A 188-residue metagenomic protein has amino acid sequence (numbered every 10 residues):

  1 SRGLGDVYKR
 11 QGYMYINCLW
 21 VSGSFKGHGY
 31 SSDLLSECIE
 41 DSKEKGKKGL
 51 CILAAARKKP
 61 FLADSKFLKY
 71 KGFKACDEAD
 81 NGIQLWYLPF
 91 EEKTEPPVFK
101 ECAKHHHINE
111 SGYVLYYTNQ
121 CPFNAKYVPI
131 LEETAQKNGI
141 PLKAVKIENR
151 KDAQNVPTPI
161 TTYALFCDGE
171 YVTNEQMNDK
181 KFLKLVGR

Functional and structural regions predicted by a protein language model:
G3-Y8: Short, small-residue-biased leader/transition segments that mark boundaries at the very start of proteins
K9-G23, V114: Conserved acetyl-CoA binding element of GNAT-fold acetyltransferases
V21, G27-S42: Conserved acetyl-CoA-binding loop-helix of GNAT-fold acetyltransferases
S42-P60: Conserved GNAT acetyl-CoA-binding A-motif
L53-A54, K69-W86, V172: Conserved catalytic-core motifs of GNAT/GCN5-like acyltransferases
D80-H105: C-terminal "cap" of GNAT-fold acetyltransferases
C102-K137: Local sequence-structure signature of Cys/Sec-based thiol-disulfide redox active-site neighborhoods
G169-R188: Non-catalytic, surface beta->alpha helical segment in thiol-disulfide oxidoreductase systems
